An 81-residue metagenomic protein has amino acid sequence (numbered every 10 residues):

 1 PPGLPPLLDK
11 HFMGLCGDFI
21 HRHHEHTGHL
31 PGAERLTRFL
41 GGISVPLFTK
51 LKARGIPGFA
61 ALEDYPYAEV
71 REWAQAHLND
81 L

Functional and structural regions predicted by a protein language model:
P1-L81: Accessory DNA-binding and partner-docking regions appended to nucleic-acid-acting proteins, especially the terminal
